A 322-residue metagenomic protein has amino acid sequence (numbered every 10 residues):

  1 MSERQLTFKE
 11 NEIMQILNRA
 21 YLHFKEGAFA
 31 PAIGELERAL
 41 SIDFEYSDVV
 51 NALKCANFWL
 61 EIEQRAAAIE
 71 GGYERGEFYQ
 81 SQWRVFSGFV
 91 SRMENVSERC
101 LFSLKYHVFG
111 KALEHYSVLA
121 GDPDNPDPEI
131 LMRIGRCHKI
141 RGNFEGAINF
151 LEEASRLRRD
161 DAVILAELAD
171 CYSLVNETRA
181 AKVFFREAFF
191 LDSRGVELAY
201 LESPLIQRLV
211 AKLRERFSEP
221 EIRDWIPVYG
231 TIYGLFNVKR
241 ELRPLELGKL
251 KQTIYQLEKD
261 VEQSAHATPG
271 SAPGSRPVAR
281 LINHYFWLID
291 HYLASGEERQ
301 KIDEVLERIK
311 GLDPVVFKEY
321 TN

Functional and structural regions predicted by a protein language model:
N11-I16, F89-S97, P123-L131, R159-I164 (+1 more regions): Generic helix N-cap/helix-start motif at coil->alpha-helix transitions
F29-R65, R156-I164, K310-E319: Short, charge-rich amphipathic alpha-helical segments embedded in non-transmembrane helical bundles/solenoids
F44, D124-N125, R159, N176 (+1 more regions): Short coil turns that delineate tetratricopeptide repeat
V49, I130, I164, E197-L198: TPR alpha-solenoid repeat register
Q82, F89, M93, C100-H115 (+3 more regions): Eukaryotic alpha-helical solenoid repeat scaffolds
